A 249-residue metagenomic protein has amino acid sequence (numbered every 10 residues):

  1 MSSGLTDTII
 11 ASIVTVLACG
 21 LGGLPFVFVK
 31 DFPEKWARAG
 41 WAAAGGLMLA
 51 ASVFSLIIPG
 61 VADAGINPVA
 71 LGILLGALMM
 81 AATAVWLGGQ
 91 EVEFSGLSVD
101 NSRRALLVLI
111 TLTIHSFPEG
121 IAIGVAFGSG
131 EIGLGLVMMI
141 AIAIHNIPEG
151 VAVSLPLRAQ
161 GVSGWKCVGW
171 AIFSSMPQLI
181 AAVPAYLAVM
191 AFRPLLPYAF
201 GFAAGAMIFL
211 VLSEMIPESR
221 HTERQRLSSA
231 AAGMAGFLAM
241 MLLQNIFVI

Functional and structural regions predicted by a protein language model:
M1-I249: Intrinsically disordered, metal-sensing/regulatory segments
